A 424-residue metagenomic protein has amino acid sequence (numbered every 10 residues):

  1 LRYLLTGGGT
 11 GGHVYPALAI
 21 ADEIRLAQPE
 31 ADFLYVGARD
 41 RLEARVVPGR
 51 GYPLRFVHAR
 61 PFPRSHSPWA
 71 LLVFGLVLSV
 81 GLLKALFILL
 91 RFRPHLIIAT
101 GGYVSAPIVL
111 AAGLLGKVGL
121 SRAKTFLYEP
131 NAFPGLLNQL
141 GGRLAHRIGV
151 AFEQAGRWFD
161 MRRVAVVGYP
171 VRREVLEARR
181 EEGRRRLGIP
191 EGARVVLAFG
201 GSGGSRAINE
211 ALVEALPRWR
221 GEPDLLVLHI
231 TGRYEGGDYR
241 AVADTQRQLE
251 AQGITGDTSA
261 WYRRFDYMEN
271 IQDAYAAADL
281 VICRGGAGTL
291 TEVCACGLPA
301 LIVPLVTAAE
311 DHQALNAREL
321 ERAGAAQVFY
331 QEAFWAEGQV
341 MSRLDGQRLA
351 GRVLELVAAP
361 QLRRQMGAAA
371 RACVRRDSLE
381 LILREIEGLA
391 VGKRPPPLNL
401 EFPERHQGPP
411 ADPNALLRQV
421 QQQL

Functional and structural regions predicted by a protein language model:
R2-T10, P29-V77, V167, R233-Y234: Conserved nucleotide-sugar phosphate-binding/catalytic loop shared by glycosyltransferases and other
H13-R25: Short amphipathic alpha-helix
L34, L115-E181, R186: Active-site-proximal region of nucleotide-activated glycan assembly enzymes, centered on histidine/acidic-rich loops
V46, R50, E182, I189-L280 (+7 more regions): Donor-nucleotide binding loops and adjacent catalytic segments primarily of GT-B fold Leloir glycosyltransferases
R64-L96: An amphipathic, basic-hydrophobic alpha-helix
K84-I97, A106-F126, Q139-L144: Glycosyltransferases and closely related glycan-assembly transferases that use nucleotide-activated donors
H95, M268, Q272-L290, L298-P299: Acidic donor-binding loop of glycosyltransferase active sites
P360-L424: C-terminal amphipathic helix plus adjacent low-complexity, charged tail appended to glycosyltransferase catalytic
